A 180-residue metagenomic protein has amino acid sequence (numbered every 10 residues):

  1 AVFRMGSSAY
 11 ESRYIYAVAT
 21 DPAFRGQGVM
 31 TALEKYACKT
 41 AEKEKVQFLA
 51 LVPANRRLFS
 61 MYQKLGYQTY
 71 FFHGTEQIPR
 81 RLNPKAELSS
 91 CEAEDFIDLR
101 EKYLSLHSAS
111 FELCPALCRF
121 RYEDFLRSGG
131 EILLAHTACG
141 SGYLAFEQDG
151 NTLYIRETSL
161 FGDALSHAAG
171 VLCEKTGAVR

Functional and structural regions predicted by a protein language model:
A1-D21, P79-R81: Conserved acyl-donor/pantetheine-binding loop and adjacent beta-alpha core of acyl/acetyltransferases and related
Y10-S12, F48, G150-T152: A generic structural signal for beta-strand entry/edge sites
A17-T20, G26-A41, K64, G162-C173: Conserved acetyl-CoA-binding loop-helix of GNAT-fold acetyltransferases
A19, A50, R156-S159, R180: Residues embedded in well-ordered beta-strands within globular domains across many folds
E34, A41-A54, T176-R180: Conserved GNAT acetyl-CoA-binding A-motif
K39-Q47, D95, A138: Secondary-structure boundary elements
V46-F48, A54-H73: Conserved active-site alpha-helix within GNAT-family acetyltransferase domains
Q68-S159, D163: Amide-forming acyltransferase catalytic core, primarily the GNAT-like/NAT-type and related acyltransferase folds
